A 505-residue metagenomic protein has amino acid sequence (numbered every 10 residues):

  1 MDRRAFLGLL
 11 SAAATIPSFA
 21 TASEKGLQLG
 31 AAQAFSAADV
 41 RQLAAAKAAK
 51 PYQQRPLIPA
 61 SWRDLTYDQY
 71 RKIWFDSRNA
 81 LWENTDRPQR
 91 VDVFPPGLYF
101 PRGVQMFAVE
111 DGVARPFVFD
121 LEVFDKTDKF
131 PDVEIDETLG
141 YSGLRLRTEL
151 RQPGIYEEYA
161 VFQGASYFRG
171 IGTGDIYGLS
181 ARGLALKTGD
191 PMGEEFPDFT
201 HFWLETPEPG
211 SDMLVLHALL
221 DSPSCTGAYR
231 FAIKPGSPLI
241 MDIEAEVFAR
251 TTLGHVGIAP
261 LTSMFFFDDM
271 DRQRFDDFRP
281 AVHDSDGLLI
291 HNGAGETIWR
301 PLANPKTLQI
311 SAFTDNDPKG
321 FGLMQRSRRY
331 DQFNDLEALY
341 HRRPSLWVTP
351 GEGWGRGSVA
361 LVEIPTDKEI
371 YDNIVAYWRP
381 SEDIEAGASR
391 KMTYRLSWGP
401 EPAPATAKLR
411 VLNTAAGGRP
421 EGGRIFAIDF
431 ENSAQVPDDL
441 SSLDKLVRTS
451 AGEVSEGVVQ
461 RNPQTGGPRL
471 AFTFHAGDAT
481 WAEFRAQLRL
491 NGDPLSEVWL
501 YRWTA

Functional and structural regions predicted by a protein language model:
D2-K25: N-terminal export signals
G26-Y67, I73-D76, F94, Q332-A505: Terminal accessory/anchoring regions of large secretory-pathway or extracellular enzymes
K50-D190: Solvent-exposed N-terminal domain segments of exported/luminal and surface proteins
D68, A160-S166, G254, I258-S389 (+1 more regions): A contiguous, surface-exposed recognition patch within enzymatic or periplasmic domains that forms
D68-R71, D76-L81, G112-P116, L239 (+3 more regions): Primarily extracytoplasmic ectodomains and periplasmic/lumenal surface modules that are beta-strand-rich
G97, I233-G236, D383-E385: Short, solvent-exposed beta-strand/turn "edge" segments of beta-rich domains on protein surfaces
G178-K234, G355-E363, Y371: Extended, loop-rich substrate-binding clefts of extracytoplasmic carbohydrate-active enzymes
A218-M264: Acidic, contiguous internal or C-terminal segments within carbohydrate-active enzymes that form a structured patch used
